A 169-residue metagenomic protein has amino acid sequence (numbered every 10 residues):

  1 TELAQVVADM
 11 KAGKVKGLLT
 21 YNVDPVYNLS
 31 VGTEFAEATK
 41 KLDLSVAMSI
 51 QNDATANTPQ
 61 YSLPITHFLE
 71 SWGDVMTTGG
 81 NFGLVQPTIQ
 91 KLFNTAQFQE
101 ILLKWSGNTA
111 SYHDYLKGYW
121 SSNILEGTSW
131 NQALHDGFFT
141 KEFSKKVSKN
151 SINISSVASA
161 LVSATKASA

Functional and structural regions predicted by a protein language model:
T1-H135: Non-catalytic alpha/beta scaffold blocks inside enzyme catalytic domains
S122-A169: Long, low-complexity segments enriched in small/aliphatic residues
